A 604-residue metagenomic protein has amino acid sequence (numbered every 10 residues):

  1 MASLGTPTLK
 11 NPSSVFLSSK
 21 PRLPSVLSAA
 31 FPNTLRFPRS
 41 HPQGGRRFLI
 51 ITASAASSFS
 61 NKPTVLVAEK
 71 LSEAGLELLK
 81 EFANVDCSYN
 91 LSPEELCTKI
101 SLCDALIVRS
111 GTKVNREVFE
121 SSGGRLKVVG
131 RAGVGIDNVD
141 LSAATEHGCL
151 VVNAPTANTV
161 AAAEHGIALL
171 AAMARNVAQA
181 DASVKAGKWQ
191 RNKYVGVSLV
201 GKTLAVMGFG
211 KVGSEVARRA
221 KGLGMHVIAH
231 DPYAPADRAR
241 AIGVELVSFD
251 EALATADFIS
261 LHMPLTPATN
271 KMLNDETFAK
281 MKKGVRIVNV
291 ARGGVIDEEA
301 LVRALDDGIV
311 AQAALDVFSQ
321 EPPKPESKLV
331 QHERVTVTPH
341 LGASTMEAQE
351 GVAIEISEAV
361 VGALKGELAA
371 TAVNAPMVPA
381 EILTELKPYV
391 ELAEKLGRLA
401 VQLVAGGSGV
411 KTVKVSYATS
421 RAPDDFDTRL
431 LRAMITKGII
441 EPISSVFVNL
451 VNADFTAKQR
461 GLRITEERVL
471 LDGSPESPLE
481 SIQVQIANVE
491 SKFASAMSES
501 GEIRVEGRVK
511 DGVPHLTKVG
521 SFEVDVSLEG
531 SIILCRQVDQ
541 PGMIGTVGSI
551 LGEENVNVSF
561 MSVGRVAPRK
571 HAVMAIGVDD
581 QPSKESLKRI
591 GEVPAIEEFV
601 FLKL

Functional and structural regions predicted by a protein language model:
A2-L9, F16, L23, A29 (+2 more regions): Phosphate/diphosphate ligand-binding glycine-rich loop within oxidoreductases
S3-I50, A55-N61, P325, A343-L604: NAD(P)-dependent dehydrogenase/reductase Rossmann-like domain
L35-V85, S92-P93, T98-S101: N-terminal organelle-targeting presequences
P38, G44, H147-C149, P155-T203 (+4 more regions): Phosphate-binding beta-alpha-beta segment of Rossmann-like dinucleotide-binding domains, i.e., the NAD(P)
K99-A105, G123-K127, A254-I259, K282-V285: Short acidic/histidine-rich motifs immediately flanking catalytic phosphotransfer sites in two-component signaling
V114-V118, P232-K328, V335, S344: Rossmann-like adenosine-cofactor binding region
A163-S183, K202, R218-M225, I354-L368 (+1 more regions): Oxidoreductase and adenylate-handling cofactor-binding alpha/beta cores
V212: Hydrophobic/small residue at the entry helix of a nucleotide-binding pocket
